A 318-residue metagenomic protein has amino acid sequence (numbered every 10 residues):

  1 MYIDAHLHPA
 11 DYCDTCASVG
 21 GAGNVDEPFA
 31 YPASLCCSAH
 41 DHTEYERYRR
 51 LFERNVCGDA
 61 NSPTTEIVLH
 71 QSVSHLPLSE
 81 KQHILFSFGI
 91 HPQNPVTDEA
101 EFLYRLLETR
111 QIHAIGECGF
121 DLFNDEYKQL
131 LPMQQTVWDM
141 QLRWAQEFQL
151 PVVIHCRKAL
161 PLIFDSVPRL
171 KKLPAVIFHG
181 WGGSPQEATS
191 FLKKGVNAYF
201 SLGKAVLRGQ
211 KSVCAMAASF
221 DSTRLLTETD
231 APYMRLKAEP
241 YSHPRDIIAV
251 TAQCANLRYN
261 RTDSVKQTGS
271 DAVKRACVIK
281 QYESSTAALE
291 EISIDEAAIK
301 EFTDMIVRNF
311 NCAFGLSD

Functional and structural regions predicted by a protein language model:
M1-D318: Mid-domain alpha/beta scaffold segments of enzyme catalytic cores
